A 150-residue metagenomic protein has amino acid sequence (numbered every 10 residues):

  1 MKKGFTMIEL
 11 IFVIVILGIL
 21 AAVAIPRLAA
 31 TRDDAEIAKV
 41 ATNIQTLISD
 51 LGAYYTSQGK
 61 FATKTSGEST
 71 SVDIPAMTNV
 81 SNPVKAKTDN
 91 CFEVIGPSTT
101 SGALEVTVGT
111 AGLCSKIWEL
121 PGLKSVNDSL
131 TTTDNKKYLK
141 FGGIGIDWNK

Functional and structural regions predicted by a protein language model:
M1, I8, A24, D50-L51 (+2 more regions): A general marker of short, structured functional hotspots
M1-A29: N-terminal single-pass transmembrane signal-anchor helix
F5, A21, L47-I48, T131 (+1 more regions): Short linear sequence motifs
T31-D34, A111: Helix N-terminus capping/helix-initiation residues
D33-A62: Membrane-proximal N-terminal amphipathic helix
A53-K150: Periplasmic/extracellular, small/polar-rich flexible segments of pilin-like filament-forming proteins
